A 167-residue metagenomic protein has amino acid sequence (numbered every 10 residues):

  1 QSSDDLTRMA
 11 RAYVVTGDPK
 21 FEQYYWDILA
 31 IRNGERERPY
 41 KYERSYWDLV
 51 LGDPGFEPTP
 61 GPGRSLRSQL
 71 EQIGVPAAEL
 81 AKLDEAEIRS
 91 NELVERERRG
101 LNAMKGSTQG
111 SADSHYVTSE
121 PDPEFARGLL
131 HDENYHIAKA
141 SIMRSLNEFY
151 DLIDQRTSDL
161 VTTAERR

Functional and structural regions predicted by a protein language model:
Q1-L6, S45-E87, R167: Amphipathic alpha-helical segments and their boundaries
S3, L29, L146: Short amphipathic alpha-helical/adjacent loop interface patches that line ligand and macromolecule-binding sites
L6-W47, D113-D122: Extracytoplasmic/periplasmic helical hairpin of the input-sensing domain located between the first two N-terminal
V15, P19-K20, Y24, E71-R166: Extracytoplasmic
G34-R36, Y42-L49, G61-S65, R127-A140: Short, Lys/Arg-enriched charge-dense amphipathic segments
